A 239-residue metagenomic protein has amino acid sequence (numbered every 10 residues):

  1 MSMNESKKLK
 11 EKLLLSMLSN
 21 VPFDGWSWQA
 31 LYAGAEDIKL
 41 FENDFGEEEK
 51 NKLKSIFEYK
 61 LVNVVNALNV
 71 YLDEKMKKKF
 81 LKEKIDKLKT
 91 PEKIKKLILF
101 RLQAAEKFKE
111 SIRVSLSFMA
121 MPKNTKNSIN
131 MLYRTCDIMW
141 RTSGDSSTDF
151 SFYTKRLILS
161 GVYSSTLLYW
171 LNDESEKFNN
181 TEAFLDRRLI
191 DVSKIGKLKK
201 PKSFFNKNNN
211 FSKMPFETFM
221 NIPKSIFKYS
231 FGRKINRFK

Functional and structural regions predicted by a protein language model:
S2-D44, E48-K50, Y59-N66, V70: Short, amphipathic alpha-helix enriched in basic
K7, K78-S111: Hydrophobic alpha-helical connector segments
T90-A104, M131, T135-T142, R188: C-terminal ligand-sensing/allosteric alpha-helical core of TetR-family HTH transcriptional regulators
L102-T135: Internal, conserved structured core segments that host functional sites
K123-D145, R156-S160: Amphipathic alpha-helical packing segments from all-alpha helical-bundle domains
Y163-E176, D191-P201: Amphipathic C-terminal alpha-helical segment
N179-S193: Short secondary-structure subsegments characteristic of cysteine-rich extracellular domains
L198-K239: Long, charge-rich low-complexity segments
